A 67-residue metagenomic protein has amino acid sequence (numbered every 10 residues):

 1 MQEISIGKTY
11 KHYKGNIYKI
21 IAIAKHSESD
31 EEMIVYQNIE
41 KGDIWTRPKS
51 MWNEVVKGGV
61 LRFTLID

Functional and structural regions predicted by a protein language model:
M1-Q2, K19: Short low-complexity stretches enriched in small and charged residues
Q2-Y13: Short coil-to-beta transition motif at edge beta-strands of beta-rich domains
T9, I17, V60-L61: Compositionally biased, intrinsically disordered low-complexity regions
Y13-G15, E31: Short connector loops at helix/strand junctions that flank enzyme active sites, especially segments positioning acidic
N16-K25: Short beta-strand-centered aromatic/proline hotspots
I21, Q37, T64: Residues in well-ordered beta-strands of folded domains
A24-K49: Basic/aromatic-rich interaction segments and small domains that mediate binding to polyanionic partners
D43-D67: Intrinsically disordered, low-complexity, charged/polar segments
